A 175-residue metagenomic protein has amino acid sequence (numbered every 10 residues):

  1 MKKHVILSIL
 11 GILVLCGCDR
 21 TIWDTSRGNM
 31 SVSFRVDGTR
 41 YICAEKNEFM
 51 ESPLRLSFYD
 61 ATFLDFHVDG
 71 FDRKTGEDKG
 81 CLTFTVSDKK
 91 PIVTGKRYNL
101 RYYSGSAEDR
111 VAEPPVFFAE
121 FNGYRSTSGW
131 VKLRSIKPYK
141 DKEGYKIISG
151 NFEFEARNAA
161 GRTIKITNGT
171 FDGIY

Functional and structural regions predicted by a protein language model:
M1-C18: Sec-dependent bacterial lipoprotein signal peptides
L15-R40: Bacterial Sec-dependent N-terminal signal peptides
D24-S26, K46-F49, D141: Terminal alpha-helical segments
S31-F63: Start-of-domain marker
T39, V116-E120, A156-I164: Flexible, membrane-facing loop/turn or short amphipathic-helix motifs that contact lipid bilayers or gate lipid-binding
C43-A44, S128, I166: Short capping micro-motif at the N-terminus of alpha-helices
S52-K142: Surface-exposed helix/loop patches within compact recognition domains
R134-Y175: C-terminal or internal capping secondary-structure element at the end of a domain, subdomain, or sheet
